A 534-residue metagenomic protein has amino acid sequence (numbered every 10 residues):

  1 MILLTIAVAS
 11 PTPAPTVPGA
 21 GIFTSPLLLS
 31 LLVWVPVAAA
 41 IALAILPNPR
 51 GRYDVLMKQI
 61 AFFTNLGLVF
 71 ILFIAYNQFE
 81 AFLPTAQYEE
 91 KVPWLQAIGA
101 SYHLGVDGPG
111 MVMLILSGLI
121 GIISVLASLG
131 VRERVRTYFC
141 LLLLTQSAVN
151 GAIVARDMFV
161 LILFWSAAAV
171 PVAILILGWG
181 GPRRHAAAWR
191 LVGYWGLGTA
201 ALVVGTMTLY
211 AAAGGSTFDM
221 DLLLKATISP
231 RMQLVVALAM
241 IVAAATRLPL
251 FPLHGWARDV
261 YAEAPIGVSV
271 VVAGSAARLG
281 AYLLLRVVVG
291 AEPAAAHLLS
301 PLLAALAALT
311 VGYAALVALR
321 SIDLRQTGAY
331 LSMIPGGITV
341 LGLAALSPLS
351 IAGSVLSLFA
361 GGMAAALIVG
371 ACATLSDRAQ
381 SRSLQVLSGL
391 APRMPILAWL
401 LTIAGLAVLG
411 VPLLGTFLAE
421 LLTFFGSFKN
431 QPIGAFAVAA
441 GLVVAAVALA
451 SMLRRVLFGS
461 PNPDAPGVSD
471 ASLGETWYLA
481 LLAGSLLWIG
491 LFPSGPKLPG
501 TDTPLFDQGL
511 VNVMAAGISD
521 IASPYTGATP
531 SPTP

Functional and structural regions predicted by a protein language model:
I2-L28, A42-L142, G215-D221, V511-D520: Transmembrane helix-loop-helix hairpins at membrane boundaries of multipass inner-membrane proteins
T16, F79-A100, A167, R190 (+7 more regions): Juxtamembrane/interfacial segments at transmembrane-helix boundaries in multi-pass membrane proteins
T24-V35, V106-S117, M158-P171, R231-T246 (+2 more regions): Structural signature of hydrophobic alpha-helical transmembrane segments
S30-P47, F62-N77, G99, L114-S128 (+8 more regions): Central hydrophobic cores of alpha-helical transmembrane segments in multi-pass inner-membrane proteins across all
A40-I45, I122-L126, S147-V154, I174 (+8 more regions): Alpha-helical transmembrane segments of multipass membrane proteins
G51-L56, T137-L144, A148-M232, T246 (+1 more regions): Alpha-helical multi-pass transmembrane bundles of energy-transducing inner-membrane proteins
D54-L66, A186-G196, M394-A398, L473-L481: Alpha-helical transmembrane segments and their helix-start/interface "positive-inside/aromatic belt" motifs in integral
F251, A365-A371, G434-G467: Predominantly late transmembrane helices and immediately cytosolic-facing juxtamembrane segments
